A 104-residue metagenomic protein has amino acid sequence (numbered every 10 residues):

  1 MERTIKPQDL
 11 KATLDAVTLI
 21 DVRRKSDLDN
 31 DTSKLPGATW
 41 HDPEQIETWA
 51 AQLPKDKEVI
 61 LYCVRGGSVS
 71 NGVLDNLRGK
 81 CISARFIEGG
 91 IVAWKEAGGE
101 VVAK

Functional and structural regions predicted by a protein language model:
M1-T18, V22-I60, R65-K104: Rhodanese-like catalytic fold shared by cysteine-dependent sulfurtransferases and DSP/PTP-type phosphatases
